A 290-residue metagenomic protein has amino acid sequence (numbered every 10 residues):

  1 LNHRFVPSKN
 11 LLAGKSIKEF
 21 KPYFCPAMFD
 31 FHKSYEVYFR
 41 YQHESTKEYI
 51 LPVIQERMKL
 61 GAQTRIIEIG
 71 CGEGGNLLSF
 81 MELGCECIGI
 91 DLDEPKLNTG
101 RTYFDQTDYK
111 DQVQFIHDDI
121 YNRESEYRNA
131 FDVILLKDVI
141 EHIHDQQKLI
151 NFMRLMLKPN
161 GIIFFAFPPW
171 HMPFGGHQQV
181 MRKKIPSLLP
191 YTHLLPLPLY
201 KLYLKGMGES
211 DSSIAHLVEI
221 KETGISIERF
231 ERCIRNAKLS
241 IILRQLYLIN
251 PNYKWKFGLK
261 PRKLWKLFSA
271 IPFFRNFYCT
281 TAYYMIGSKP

Functional and structural regions predicted by a protein language model:
L1-N129, V133, C279-Y284: Conserved N-terminal segment of class I S-adenosyl-L-methionine
L78, T99, D145-Q146, F174-G176: Short glycine-/acidic-enriched loop or helix-start segments at secondary-structure transitions that form or flank
L78-M81, I150-R154: A structural alpha-helix within SAM-dependent methyltransferase catalytic domains
N122, E141, M172: Active-site micro-motifs of SAM-dependent methyltransferase domains
L136-K137: A short beta-strand submotif of the Rossmann-like class I SAM-dependent methyltransferase core that lines
I143-H144, L157-K158: Helix-to-beta-strand junctions that scaffold the AdoMet/dcAdoMet cofactor pocket in Class I SAM-dependent enzymes
Q147-F152, I162-G287: S-adenosyl-L-methionine-dependent methyltransferase catalytic module, highlighting the catalytic core
